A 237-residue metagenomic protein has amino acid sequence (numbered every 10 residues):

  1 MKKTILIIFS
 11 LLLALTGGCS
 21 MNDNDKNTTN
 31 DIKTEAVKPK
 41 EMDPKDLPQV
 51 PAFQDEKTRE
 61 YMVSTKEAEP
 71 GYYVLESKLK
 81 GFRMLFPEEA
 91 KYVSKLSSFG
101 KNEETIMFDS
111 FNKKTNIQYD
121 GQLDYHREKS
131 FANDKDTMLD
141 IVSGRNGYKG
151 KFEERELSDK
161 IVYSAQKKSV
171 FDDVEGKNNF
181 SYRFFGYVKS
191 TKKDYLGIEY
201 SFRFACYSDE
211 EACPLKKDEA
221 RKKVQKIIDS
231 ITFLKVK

Functional and structural regions predicted by a protein language model:
M1-T4: Positively charged n-region of N-terminal signal peptides that target proteins for export
I7-I8, S20-N102, C206-K237: N-terminal targeting sequences that direct proteins away from the cytosol to non-cytosolic compartments
L11-L12: Repetitive helical segments and hydrophobic/amphipathic motifs
L15-G18: C-terminal motif of bacterial Sec signal peptides marking the signal peptidase cleavage site
Y73-I141: Secretory pathway targeting signatures of secreted, lumenal, and periplasmic proteins
E88-E89, F111-K114, S158, V188-G197: Short, solvent-exposed coil/turn segments at beta-strand boundaries
N146-V170: Short Gly/Thr-rich strand-loop-strand
V162-K237: Short, well-structured beta-strand
